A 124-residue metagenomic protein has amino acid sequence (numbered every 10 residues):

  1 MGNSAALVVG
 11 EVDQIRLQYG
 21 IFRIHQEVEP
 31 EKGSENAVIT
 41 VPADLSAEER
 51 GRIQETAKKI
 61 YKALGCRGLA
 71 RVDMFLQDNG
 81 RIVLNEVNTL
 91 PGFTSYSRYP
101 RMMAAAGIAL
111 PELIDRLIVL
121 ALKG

Functional and structural regions predicted by a protein language model:
M1, Y61-F93, M103: Conserved metal-phosphate-binding beta-hairpin within the catalytic cores of diverse ATP-dependent phosphoryl-transfer
M1-E27, V72, I82-N88: Beta-strand scaffold of nucleotide-dependent catalytic cores
G20-Q26, T94-M102: A short, polar/charged loop-to-alpha-helix boundary motif
K32-Q77: A long amphipathic alpha-helix within ATP-dependent nucleotide-binding catalytic cores
Y99-I108, E112: Catalytic phosphate/nucleotide-handling subdomain of diverse soluble enzymes
L113-G124: Cysteine/selenocysteine-centered motifs that mediate thiol-based redox chemistry or coordinate metal-sulfur cofactors
